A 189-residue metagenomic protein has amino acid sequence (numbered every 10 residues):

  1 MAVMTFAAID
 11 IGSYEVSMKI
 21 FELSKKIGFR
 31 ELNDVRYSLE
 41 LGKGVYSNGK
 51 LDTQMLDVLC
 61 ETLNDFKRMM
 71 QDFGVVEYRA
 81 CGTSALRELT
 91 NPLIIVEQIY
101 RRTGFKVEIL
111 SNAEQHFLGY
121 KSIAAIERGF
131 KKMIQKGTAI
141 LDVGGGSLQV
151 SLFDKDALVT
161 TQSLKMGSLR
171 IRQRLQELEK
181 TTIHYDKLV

Functional and structural regions predicted by a protein language model:
M1-I11, K19-I140, S151-V189: Nucleotide/phosphate-binding catalytic cleft detector across ATP-hydrolyzing and phosphate-transferring enzymes
Y14: Primarily the dimerization/phosphotransfer
G146-Q149: Acidic, divalent-metal-coordinating active-site segment for phosphoryl/phosphodiester hydrolysis, typified by short
